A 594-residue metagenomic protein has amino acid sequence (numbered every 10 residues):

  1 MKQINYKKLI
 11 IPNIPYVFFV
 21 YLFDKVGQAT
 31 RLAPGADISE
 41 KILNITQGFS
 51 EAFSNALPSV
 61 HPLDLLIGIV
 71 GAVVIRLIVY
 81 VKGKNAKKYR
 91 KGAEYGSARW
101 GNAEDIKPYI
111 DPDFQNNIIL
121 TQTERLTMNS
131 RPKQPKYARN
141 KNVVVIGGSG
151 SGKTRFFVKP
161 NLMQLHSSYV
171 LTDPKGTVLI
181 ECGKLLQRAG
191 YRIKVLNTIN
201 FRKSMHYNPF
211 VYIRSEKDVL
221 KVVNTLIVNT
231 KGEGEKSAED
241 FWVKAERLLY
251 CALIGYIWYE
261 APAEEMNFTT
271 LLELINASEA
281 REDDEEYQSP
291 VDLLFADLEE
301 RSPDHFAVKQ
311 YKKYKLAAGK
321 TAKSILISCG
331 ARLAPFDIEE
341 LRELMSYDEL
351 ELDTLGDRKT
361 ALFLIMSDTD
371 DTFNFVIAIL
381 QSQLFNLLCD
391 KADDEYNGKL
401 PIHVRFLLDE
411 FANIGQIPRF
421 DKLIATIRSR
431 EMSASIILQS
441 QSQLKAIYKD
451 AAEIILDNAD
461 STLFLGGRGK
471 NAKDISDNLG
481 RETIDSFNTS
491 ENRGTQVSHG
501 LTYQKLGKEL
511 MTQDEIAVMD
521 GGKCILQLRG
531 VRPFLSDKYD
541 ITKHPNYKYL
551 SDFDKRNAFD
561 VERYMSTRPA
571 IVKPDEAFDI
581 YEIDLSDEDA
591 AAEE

Functional and structural regions predicted by a protein language model:
M1-S151, R155-V158, R202, N492-R493 (+2 more regions): Basic- and hydrophobic-enriched, low-structure N-terminal and domain-boundary segments that flank ATP-binding catalytic
V20-K25, R139-M432, I447, D457 (+3 more regions): P-loop NTPase motor domains
F49-N55, L65-N117, E216-L226, T270-A277 (+3 more regions): Short alpha-helical interface patches
F114-L120, F375-S382, I475: Conserved long hydrophobic alpha-helices within structured protein cores
L126-P132, K231-F241, D485-K505: Low-complexity, polar-biased intrinsically disordered regions enriched in Pro/Ser/Thr/Gly
I424-I525: Conserved ATP-driven motor cores of ASCE-family P-loop NTPases powering translocation/secretion/packaging/pilus
